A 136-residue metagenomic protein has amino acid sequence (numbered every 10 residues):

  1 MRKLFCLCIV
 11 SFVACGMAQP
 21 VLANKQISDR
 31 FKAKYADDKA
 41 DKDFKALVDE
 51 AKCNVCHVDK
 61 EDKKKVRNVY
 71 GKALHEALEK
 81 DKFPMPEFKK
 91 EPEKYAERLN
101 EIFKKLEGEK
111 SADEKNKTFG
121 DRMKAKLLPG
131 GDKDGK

Functional and structural regions predicted by a protein language model:
M1-V21: N-terminal export/membrane-targeting signals
R2-L4, D49-K52: Secretory pathway export signals and precursors
M17, D43, V69-K72: Generic preference for flexible, low-structure residues
Q19-A46: Electrostatic cytochrome c docking/interface patches
N24-D29, Y35, E79-K136: C-type cytochrome heme-c attachment and multiheme electron-transfer modules
E50-K60: The canonical Cys-X-X-Cys-His
K64-E76: Accessory beta->alpha helical hairpin/"wing" motif in late/C-terminal subdomains of nucleic-acid enzymes
